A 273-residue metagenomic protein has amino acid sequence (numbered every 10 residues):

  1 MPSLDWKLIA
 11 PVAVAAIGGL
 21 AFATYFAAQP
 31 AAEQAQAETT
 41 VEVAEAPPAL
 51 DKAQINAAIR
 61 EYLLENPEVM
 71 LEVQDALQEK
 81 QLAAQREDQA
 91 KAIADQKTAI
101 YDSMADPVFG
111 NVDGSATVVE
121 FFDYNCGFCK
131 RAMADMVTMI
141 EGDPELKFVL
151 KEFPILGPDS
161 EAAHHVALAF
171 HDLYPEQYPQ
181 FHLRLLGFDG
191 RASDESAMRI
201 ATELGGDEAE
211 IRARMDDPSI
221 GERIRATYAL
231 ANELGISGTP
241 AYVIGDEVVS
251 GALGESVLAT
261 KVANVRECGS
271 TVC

Functional and structural regions predicted by a protein language model:
P2-N56, R60, T202-C273: C-terminal cap of thioredoxin/glutaredoxin-like
P48-Y101: Extracytoplasmic c-type cytochrome modules immediately beyond a signal peptide or single-pass transmembrane anchor
A49-A53, L64, A116, G127-K130 (+5 more regions): Soluble non-cytosolic domains of exported or imported proteins
L64, D75-Q78, L183-G187, T202 (+1 more regions): Short amphipathic alpha-helical surface patches that mediate protein-protein
E79, E145, G187-G190, I220 (+1 more regions): Residue-level marker of structural boundaries
T98-A116, I140-E141, C273: A short beta-strand-turn-helix
V119, Y124, K130-E208, R212 (+3 more regions): Structural alpha/beta surface segment adjacent to cysteine/selenocysteine redox centers across thiol/disulfide enzymes
